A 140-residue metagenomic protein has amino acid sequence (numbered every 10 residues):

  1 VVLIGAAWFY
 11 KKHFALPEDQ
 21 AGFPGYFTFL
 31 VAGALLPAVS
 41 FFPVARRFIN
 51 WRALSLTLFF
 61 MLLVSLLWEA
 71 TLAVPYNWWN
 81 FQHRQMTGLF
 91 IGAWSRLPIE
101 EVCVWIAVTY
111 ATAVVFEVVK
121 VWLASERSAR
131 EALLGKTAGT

Functional and structural regions predicted by a protein language model:
V1-T140: Aromatic-rich, lipid-facing transmembrane alpha helices and their immediate juxtamembrane interface loops in integral
